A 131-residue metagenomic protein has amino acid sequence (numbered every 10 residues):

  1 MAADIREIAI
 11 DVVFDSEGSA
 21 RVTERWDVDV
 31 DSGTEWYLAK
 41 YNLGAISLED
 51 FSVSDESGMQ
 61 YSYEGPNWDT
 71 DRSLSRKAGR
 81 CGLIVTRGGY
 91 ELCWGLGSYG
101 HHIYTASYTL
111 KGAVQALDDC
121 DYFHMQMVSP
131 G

Functional and structural regions predicted by a protein language model:
M1-G131: Lumenal/extracellular ectodomains and adaptor appendage modules of the eukaryotic vesicle/secretory system
